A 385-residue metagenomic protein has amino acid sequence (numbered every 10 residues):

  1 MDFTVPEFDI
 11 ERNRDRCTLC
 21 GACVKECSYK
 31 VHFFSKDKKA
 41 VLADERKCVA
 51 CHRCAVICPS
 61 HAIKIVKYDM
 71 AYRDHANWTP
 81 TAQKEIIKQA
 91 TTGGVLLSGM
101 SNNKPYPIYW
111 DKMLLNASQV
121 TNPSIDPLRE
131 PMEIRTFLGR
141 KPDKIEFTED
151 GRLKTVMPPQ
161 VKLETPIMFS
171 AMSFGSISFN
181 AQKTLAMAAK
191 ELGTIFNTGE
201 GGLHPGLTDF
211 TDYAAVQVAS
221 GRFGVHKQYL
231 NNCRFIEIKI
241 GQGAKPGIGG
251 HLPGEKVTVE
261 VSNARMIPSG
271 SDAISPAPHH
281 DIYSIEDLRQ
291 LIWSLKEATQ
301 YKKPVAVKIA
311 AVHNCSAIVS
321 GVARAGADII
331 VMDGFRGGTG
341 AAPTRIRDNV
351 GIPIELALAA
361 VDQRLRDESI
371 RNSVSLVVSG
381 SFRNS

Functional and structural regions predicted by a protein language model:
M1, S60-E260: Conserved, well-structured core domains of diverse proteins
M1-E7: A detector for short, charged/polar N-terminal pre-domain segments
A22-K39, R53-A71: Iron-sulfur cluster-binding cysteine motifs and their immediate structural context in ferredoxin-like electron-transfer
V24, F34, V56, V216 (+1 more regions): Glycine-rich phosphate/ribose-binding loops and adjacent secondary-structure elements that form binding surfaces
A40-C48: Immediate flanking context of iron-sulfur cluster ligation sites
I236-Q290, E297, H313, T339: Active-site cores of enzymes that catalyze phosphoryl transfer or operate on phosphate-rich substrates
